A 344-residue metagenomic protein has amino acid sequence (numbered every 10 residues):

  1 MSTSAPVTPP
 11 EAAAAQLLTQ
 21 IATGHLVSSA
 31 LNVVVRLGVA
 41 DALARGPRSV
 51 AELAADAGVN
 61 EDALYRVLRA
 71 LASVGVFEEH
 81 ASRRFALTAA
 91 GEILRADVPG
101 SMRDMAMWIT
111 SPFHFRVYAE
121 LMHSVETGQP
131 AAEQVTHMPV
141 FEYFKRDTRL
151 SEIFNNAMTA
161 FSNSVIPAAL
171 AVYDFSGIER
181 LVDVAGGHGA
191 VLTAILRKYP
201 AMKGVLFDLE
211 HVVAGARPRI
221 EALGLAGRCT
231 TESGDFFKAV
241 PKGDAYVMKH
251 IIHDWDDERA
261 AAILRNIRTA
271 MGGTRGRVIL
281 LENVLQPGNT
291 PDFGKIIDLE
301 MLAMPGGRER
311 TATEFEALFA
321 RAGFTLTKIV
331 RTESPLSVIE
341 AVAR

Functional and structural regions predicted by a protein language model:
P6-P9, A14-P47, E52-E179: Conserved Class I S-adenosyl-L-methionine-dependent methyltransferase catalytic core
G177-G187: Conserved class I S-adenosyl-L-methionine
H188-Y199: Conserved SAM-binding loop of SAM-dependent methyltransferases across substrates and taxa, primarily the Class I
L225-D235: Conserved SAM-binding strand-loop segment of SAM-dependent methyltransferases
V247: A conserved beta-strand element that flanks and buttresses the S-adenosyl-L-methionine
D254-I267: A short, conserved alpha-helix within the catalytic core of class I
R275, I279-A322, K328: C-terminal alpha-helical "lid/dimerization" subdomain adjacent to the S-adenosyl-L-methionine
T327-R344: Core SAM-dependent methyltransferase catalytic element
